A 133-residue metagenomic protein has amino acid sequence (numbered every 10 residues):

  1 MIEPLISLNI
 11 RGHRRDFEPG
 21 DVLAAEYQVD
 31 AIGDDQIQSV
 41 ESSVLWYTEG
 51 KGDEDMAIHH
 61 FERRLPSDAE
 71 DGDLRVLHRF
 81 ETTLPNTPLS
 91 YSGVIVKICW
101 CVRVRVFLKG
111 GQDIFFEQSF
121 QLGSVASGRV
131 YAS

Functional and structural regions predicted by a protein language model:
M1-S133: C-terminal beta-sandwich interaction modules and adjacent acidic, Ser/Thr/Pro/Gly-rich low-complexity tails used
